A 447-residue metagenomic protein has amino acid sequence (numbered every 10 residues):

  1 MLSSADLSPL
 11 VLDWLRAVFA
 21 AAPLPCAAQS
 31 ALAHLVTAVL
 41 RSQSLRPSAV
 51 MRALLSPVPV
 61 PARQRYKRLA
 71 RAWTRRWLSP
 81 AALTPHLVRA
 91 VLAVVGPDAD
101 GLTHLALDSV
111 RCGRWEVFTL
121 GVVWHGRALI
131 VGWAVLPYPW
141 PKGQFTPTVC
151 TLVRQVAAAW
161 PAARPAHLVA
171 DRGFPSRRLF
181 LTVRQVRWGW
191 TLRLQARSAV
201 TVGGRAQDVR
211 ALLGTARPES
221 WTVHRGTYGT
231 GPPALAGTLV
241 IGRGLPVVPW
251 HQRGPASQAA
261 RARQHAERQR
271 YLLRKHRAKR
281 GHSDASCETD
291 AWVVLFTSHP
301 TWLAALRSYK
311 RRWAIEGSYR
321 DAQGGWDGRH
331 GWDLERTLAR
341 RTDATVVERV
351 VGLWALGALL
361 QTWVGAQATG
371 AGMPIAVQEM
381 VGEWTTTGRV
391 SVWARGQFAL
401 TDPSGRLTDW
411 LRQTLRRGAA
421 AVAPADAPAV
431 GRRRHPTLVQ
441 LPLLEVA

Functional and structural regions predicted by a protein language model:
M1-S44, T84, D98-T103, R114 (+1 more regions): Single, function-defining residue in the core of a domain
L40, L54-L55, R63-G113, A170-D171 (+1 more regions): Active-site- or DNA-interface-adjacent structural scaffold in DNA-acting proteins
P47-P59: DNA-recognition alpha helix
V58-R63, H330: Short amphipathic alpha-helical segments with coiled-coil-like heptad repeat character
F118-V122: Short beta-strand scaffold segments in enzyme catalytic cores
